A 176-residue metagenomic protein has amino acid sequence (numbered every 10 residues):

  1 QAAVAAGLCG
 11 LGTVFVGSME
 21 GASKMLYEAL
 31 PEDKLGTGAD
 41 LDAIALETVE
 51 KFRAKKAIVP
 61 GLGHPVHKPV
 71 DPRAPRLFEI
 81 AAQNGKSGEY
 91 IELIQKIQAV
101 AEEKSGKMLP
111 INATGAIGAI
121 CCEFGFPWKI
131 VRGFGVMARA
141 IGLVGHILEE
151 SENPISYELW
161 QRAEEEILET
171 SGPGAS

Functional and structural regions predicted by a protein language model:
Q1-S176: Non-transmembrane, aqueous-exposed alpha-helical and coiled segments at domain scale
